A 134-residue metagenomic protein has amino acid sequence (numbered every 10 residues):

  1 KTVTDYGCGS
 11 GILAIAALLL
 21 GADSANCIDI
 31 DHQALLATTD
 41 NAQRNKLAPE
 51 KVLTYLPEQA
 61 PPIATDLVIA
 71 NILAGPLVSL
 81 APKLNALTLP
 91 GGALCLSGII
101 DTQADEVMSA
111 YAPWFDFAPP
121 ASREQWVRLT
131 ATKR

Functional and structural regions predicted by a protein language model:
K1-P57, P61: Conserved SAM/SAH cofactor-binding pocket of Class I
S24, L94-C95: A short hydrophobic/small-residue beta-strand
D29-Q33, I72, I99: Short beta->alpha hinge that forms the Motif I/post-I loop of the SAM-binding pocket
Q33-A37, P76, Q103: Conserved short alpha-helix immediately C-terminal to the canonical SAM/SAH-binding motif I of Rossmann-like
V68-A70: Hydrophobic beta-strand segment of the Class I
V78-A93: A short glycine-rich, Lys/Arg-flanked "PGG" loop and its adjoining helix->strand segment in the class I
I100-R134: Active-site capping/gating segments
